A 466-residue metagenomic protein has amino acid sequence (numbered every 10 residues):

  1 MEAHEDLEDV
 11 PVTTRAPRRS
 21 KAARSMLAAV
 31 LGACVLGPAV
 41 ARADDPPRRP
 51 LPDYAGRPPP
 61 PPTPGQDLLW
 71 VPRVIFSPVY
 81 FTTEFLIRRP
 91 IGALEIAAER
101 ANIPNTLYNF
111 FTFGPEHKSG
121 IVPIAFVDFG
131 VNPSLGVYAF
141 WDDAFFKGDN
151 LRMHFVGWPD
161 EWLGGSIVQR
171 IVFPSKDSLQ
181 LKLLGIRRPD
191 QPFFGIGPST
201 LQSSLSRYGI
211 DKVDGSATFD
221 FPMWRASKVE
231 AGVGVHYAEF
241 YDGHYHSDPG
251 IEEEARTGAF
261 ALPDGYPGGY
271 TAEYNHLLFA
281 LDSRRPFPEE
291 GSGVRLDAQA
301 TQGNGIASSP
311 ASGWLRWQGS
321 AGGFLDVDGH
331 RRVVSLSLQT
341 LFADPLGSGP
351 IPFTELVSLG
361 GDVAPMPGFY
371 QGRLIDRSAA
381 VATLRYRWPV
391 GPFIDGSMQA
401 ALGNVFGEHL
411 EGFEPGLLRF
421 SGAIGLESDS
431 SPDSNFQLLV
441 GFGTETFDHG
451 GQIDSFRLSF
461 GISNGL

Functional and structural regions predicted by a protein language model:
M1-A22: N-terminal secretory signal peptides that target proteins for export/translocation
S25-G37: Bacterial N-terminal signal peptides
A43-K182, K228-G232, F240-H244, E254-G291 (+8 more regions): Outer-membrane beta-barrel initiation region
G114-P123, V131, M153, S206 (+3 more regions): C-terminal outer-membrane beta-barrel translocator/porin domains of Gram-negative envelope proteins and their
L179-F221, T340-L359, F436-R457: Outer-membrane beta-barrel translocator/channel fold
D214, T218-P222, A226-H236: Internal, well-ordered alpha/beta segment that forms a basic, Gly-enriched binding/recognition surface
S421-T444: A short, conserved beta-to-alpha structural element at the edge of catalytic cores that scaffolds binding
